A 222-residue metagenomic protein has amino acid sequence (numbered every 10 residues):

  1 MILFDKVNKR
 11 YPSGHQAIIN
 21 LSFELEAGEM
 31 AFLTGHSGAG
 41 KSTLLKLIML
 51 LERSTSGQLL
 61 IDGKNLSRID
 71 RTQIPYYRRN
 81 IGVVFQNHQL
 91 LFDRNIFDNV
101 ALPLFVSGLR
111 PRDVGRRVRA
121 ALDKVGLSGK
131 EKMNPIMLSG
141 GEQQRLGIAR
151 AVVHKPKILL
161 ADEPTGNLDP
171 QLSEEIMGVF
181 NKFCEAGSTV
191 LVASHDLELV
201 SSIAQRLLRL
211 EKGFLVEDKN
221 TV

Functional and structural regions predicted by a protein language model:
M49: Helix-to-loop junction immediately C-terminal to a conserved catalytic motif
G57-N65: Conserved ABC transporter NBD signature motif
L66-G82, F183-E185: ABC ATPase NBD coupling module
N134-L138, E142-Q144: Conserved ABC ATPase signature
V153-K157: A short, proline-enriched helix->beta-strand linker immediately N-terminal to the Walker B motif in ABC-type P-loop
L159-D162: Catalytic Walker B motif of ABC-type/P-loop ATPase nucleotide-binding domains
P170-L172: Helix N-cap at the start of a conserved alpha-helix in ABC-type nucleotide-binding domains
